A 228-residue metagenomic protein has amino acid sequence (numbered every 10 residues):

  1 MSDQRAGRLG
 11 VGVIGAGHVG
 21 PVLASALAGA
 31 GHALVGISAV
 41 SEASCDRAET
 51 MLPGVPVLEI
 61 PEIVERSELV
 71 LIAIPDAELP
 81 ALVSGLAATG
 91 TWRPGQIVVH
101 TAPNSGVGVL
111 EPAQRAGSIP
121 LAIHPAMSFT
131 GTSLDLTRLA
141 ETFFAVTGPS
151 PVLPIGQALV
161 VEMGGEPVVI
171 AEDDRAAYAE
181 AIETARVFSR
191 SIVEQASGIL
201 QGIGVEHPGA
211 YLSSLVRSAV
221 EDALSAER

Functional and structural regions predicted by a protein language model:
M1-E65: NAD(P)+-binding Rossmann beta1-loop-alpha1 motif at the extreme N-terminus of oxidoreductases
G7-G10, G95, E141: Phosphate-coordination loops involved in phosphoryl transfer and adenosine-cofactor binding
V11-V13, I72, V146: Hydrophobic Val/Ile/Leu positions in short beta-strands of Rossmann-like dinucleotide-binding domains
A16, A102-P103, G148-P151: Short coil/turn segments
H32-A33, S118, G165, V205: Short phosphate-binding/catalytic loops that engage adenosine nucleotides
G36-A39, V98-T101, V146: Short, hydrophobic beta-strand segments that form beta-sheet elements in well-ordered domains
E42, P56-L134: Rossmann-like NAD(P)(H) cofactor-binding subdomain of soluble oxidoreductases
R47-M51, A113, L134-S225: Internal alpha-helical scaffold of NAD(P)-dependent oxidoreductase catalytic cores
